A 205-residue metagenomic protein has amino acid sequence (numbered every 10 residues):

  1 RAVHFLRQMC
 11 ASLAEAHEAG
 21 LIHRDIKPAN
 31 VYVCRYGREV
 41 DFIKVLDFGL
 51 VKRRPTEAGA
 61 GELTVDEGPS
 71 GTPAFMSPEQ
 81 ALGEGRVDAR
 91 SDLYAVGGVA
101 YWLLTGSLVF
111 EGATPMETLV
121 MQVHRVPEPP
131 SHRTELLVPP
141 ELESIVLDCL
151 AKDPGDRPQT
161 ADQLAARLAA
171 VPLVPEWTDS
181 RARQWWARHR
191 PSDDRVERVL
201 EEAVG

Functional and structural regions predicted by a protein language model:
R1, E202-V204: Short, intrinsically disordered, charge-balanced linker/junction segments flanking boundaries in proteins
A2-L6: Short alpha-helical scaffold element within the canonical Hanks-type protein kinase domain
R7, L13-A14, E18, Y32 (+1 more regions): C-terminal lobe helix-coil module of Hanks-type protein kinase domains
L21-V33: Catalytic-loop of the protein kinase fold
I22, E39-D41, V126: Residue-level signal for beta-strand positions within conserved beta-sheet cores that form or flank
H23-D25, G37, G68, W102 (+1 more regions): A generic structural signal for short, solvent-exposed coil/turn residues that cap or connect secondary-structure
C34-P78, L82-G85, A113: Activation segment of protein kinases
